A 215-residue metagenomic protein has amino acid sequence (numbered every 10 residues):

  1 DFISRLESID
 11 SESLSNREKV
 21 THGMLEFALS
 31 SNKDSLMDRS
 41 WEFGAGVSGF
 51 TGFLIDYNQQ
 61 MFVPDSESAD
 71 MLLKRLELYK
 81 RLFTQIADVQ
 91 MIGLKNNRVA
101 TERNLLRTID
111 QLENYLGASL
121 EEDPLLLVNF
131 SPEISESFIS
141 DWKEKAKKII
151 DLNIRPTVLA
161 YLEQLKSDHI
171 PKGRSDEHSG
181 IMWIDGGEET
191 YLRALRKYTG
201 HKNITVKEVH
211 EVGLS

Functional and structural regions predicted by a protein language model:
D1-S215: N-terminal maturation segment of proteins
